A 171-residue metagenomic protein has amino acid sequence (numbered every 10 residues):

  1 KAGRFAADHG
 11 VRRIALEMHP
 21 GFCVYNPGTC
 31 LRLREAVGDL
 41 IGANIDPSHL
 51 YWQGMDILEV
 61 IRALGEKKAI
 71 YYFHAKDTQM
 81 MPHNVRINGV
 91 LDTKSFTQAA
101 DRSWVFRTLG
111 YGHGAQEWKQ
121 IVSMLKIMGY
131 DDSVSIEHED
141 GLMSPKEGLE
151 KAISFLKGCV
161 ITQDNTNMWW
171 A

Functional and structural regions predicted by a protein language model:
K1-A2, E117, I121, A152: Alpha-helical packing segments of well-folded alpha/beta enzyme cores
K1-I45, W52, K146, W170: Active-site acidic/histidine proton-transfer and metal-coordination neighborhood in alpha/beta enzyme cores
F5, R32-L33, A63, M124 (+1 more regions): A generic secondary-structure signal
H9-R13, G38-L40, K67-I70, I127-S133: A general structural motif
I14, C30, D46, F73 (+3 more regions): Conserved, mostly hydrophobic/aromatic
E17-G21, D46-L50, A75-M80, E137-G141: Active-site beta-loop-alpha junctions enriched in small/polar residues
P27, L31, Y51-Y130, M143-E147: Gly/Pro-rich active-site loop or hairpin
P145-M168: C-terminal helical cap(s) of enzyme catalytic domains, especially alpha/beta-barrels
